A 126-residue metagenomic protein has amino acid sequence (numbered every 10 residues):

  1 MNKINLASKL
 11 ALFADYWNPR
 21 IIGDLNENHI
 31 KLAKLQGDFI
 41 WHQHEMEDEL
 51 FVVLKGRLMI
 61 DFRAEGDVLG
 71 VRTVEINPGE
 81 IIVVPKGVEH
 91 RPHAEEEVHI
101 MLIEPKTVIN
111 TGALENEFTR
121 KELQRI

Functional and structural regions predicted by a protein language model:
N2-L10, G23, E95-I126: Double-stranded beta-helix
N5-W41, E47: A short glycine-rich, His/Asp/Glu-containing loop-to-beta-strand
I21-I22, A33, I40-E45, D61-R63 (+2 more regions): Short histidine-centered beta-strand/loop micro-motifs that create catalytic or ligand/metal-coordination sites
N26, L54-K55, N77-P78, E96: A cytosolic small-molecule/anion-sensing beta-strand core signal
N28-H29, L58, G70-R72, V88: Short acidic/polar mixed-charge low-complexity motifs
K34-L35, H44-A64, I103: Short, conserved beta-strand element in jelly-roll/cupin
I40, M59, E80-R91, V98-I100 (+1 more regions): Histidine-centered metal-chelating micro-motifs
A64-K86: Short acidic-glycine-tyrosine-enriched beta hairpin
